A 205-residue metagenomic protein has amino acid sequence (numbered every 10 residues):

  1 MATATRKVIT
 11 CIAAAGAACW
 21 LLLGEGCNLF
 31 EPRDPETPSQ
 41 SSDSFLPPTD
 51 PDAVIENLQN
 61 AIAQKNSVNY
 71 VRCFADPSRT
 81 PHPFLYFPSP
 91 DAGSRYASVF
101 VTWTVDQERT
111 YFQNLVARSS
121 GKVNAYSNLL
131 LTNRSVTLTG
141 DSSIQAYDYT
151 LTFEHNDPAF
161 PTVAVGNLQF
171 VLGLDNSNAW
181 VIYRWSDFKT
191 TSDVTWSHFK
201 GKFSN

Functional and structural regions predicted by a protein language model:
M1-C27: Sec-dependent bacterial lipoprotein signal peptides
C27-Q64, R72: Short, low-complexity N-terminal intrinsically disordered segments enriched in polar/charged residues
N28-Q40, S142-N205: Short beta-strand edge/turn micro-motifs at domain boundaries
D34-S41, F84-Y96: A solvent-exposed, charged loop/short amphipathic helix patch at secondary-structure junctions
S44-D52, A63-S67, S98-V105, P161-V163: Solvent-exposed, acidic/flexible segments
V54, L58, N66, Y70 (+2 more regions): Stable alpha-helical elements in mature extracytoplasmic
K65-S89: Short, well-ordered alpha-helical segments enriched in acidic and aromatic residues
G93-P161: Surface-exposed, charged secondary-structure patches
